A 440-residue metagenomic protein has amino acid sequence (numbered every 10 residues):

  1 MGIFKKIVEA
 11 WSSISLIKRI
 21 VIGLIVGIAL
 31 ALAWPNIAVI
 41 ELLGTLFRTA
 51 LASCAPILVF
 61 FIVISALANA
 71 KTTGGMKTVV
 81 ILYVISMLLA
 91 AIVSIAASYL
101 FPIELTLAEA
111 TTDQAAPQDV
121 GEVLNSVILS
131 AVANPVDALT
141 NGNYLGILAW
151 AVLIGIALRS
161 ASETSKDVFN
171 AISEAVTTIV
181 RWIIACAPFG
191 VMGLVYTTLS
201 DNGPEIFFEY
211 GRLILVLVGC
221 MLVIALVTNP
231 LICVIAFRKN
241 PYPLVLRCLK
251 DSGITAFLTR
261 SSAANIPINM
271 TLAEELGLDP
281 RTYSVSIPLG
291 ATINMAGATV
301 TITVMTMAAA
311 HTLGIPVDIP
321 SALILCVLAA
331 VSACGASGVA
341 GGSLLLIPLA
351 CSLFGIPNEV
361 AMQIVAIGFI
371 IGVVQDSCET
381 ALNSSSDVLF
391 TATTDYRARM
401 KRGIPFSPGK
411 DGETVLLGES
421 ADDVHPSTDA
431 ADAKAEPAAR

Functional and structural regions predicted by a protein language model:
V8-A33, R48-L51, G74-L244, I404-S407 (+2 more regions): Signature of multi-pass transmembrane helix bundles
V39, K77, P204-R212, K239-R247 (+2 more regions): Membrane-water interface of transmembrane alpha-helices in multipass transporters/channels
A50, V84-I92, V218-V223, A256-S261 (+3 more regions): Hydrophobic transmembrane alpha-helical segments of multi-pass transport and channel proteins
S53-I62: Active-site-adjacent helical/loop segments in soluble small-molecule enzymes
A66-G75, R159-T164, N202, R238-P241 (+4 more regions): Juxtamembrane helix-boundary/capping and inter-helix hinge elements in multi-pass membrane proteins
G74-L82, R181-A185, E275-A291, I319-P320 (+1 more regions): Membrane-interface alpha-helices at helix entry/exit sites of multi-pass transporters
S252-A333, I404, D411-E413: Helix-loop-helix junctions within the multi-pass membrane cores of secondary transporters/permeases
V304-R440: Transmembrane alpha-helical segments and their short flanking loops that form helix-hairpins/helix-helix interfaces
